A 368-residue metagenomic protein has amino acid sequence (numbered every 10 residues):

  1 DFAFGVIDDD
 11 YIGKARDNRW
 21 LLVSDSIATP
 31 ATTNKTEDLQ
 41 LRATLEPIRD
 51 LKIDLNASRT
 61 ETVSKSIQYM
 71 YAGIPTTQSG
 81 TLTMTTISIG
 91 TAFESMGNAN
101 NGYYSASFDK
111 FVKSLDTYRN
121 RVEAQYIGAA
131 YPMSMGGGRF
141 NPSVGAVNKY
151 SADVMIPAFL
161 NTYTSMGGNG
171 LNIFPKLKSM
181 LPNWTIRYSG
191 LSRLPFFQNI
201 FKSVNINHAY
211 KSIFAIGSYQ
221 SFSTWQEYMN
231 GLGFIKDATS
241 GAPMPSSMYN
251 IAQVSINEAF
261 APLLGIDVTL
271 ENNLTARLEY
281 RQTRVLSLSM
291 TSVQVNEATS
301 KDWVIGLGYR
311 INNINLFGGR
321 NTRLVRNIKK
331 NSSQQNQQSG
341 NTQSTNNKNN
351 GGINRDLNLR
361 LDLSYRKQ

Functional and structural regions predicted by a protein language model:
D1-Q368: Exposed, low-structure sequence patches enriched in small/polar residues
